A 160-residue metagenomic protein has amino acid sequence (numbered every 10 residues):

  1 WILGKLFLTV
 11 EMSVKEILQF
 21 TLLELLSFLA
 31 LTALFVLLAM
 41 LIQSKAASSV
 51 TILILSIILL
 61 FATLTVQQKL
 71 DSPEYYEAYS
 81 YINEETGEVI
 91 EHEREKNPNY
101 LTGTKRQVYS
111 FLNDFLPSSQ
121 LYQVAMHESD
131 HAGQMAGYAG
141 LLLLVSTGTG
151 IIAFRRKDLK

Functional and structural regions predicted by a protein language model:
W1-I52, L60, Q67-Q68, Y75-S80 (+3 more regions): Secretory targeting signals
L55-I152: Terminal transmembrane helical anchor/hairpin motif
R156-K160: Short cytosolic juxtamembrane segments of multi-pass membrane proteins
